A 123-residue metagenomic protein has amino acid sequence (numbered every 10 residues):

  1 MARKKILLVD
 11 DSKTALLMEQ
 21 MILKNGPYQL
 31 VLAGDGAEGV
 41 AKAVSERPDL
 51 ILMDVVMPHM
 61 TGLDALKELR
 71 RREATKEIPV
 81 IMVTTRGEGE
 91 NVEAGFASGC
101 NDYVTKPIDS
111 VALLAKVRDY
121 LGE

Functional and structural regions predicted by a protein language model:
K13-V31, Y120: Two-component/phosphorelay signaling modules centered on CheY-like receiver
P27-G34, K42, V104: Short hydrophobic/Thr-rich beta-strand motif most characteristic of the beta2 strand and flanking loop of CheY-like
E46-L52: Active-site beta3 strand of CheY-like receiver
M57: Receiver (REC) domain active-site loop signature in two-component systems and cognate sites in sensor histidine kinases
I108-V117: C-terminal output helix
